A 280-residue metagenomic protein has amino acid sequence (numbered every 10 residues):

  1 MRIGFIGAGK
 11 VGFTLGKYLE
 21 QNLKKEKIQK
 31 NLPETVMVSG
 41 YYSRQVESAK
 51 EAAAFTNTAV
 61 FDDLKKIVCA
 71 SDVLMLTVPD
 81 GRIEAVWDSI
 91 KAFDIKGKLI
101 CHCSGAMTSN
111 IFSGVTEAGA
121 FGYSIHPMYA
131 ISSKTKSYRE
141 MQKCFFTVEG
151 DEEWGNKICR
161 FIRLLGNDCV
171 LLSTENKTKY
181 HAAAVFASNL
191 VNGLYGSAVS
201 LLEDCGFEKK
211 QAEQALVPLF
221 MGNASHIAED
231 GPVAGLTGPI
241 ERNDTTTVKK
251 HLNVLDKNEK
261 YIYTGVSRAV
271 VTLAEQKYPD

Functional and structural regions predicted by a protein language model:
M1-K66, A70: NAD(P)+-binding Rossmann beta1-loop-alpha1 motif at the extreme N-terminus of oxidoreductases
A8, M128, G150-E153: Short coil/turn segments
S39-S43, I100-H102, F146-V148: Short, hydrophobic beta-strand segments that form beta-sheet elements in well-ordered domains
V46-E51, T108-I111, E153-N156: Short, charged/polar "capping" segments at the starts of alpha-helices and the immediately preceding loops
A52-F55, E117-G119, K136-A228, T272: Internal alpha-helical scaffold of NAD(P)-dependent oxidoreductase catalytic cores
F55-K136: Rossmann-like NAD(P)(H) cofactor-binding subdomain of soluble oxidoreductases
E213-D280: NAD(P)-dependent Rossmann-like dehydrogenase/reductase catalytic/cofactor-binding core
